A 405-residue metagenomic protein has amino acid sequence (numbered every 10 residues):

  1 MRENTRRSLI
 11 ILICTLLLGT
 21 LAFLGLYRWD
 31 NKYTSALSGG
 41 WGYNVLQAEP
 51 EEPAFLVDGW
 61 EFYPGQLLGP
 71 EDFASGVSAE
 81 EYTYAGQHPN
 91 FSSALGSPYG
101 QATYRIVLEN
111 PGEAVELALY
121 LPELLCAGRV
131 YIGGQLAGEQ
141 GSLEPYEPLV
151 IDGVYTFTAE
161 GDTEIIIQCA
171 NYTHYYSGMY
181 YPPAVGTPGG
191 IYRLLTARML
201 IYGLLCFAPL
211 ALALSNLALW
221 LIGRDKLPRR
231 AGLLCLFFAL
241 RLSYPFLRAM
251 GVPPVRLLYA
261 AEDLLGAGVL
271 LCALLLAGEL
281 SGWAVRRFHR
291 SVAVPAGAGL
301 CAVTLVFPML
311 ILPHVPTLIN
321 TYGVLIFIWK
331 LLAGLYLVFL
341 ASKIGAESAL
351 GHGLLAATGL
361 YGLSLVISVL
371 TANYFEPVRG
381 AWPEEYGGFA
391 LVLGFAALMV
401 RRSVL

Functional and structural regions predicted by a protein language model:
M1-N4, A239-L405: Interfacial "cap-and-anchor" motif at the non-cytosolic start of specific transmembrane alpha-helices
E3-G112: Extended carbohydrate-recognition surfaces in non-catalytic/accessory domains of CAZymes and lectin-like proteins
L18-N31, T187, Y192-I222, G323-G345: First transmembrane helix
S38-N44, I132-E164, A170-Y181: Beta-strand-rich ligand-recognition modules
F55, Q101-V107, E116-A118, D152-V154 (+1 more regions): Intrinsic-disorder/low-complexity, polar/charged segments enriched in Ser/Thr/Lys/Arg/Asp/Glu/Gln
L108-G133, I165-I167: Aromatic-lined ligand-binding clefts that engage carbohydrates, nucleic acids, or primary amines
N171-A197: Glycine/proline-rich low-complexity spacer/linker segments in large multi-domain proteins
A211-L240: Juxtamembrane interface at the cytosolic side of transmembrane helices
